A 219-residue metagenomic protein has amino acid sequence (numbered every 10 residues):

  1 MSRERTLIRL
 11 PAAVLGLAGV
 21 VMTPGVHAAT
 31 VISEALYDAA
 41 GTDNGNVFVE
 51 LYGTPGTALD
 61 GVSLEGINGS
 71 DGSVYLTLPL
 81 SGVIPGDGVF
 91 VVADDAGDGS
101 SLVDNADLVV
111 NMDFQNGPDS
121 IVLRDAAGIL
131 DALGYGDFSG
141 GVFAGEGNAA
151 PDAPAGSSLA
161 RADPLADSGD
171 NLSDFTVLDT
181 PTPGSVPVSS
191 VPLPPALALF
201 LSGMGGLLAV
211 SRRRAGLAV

Functional and structural regions predicted by a protein language model:
S2-A12: Bacterial N-terminal signal peptides that target proteins for export
P11-L17, S202-G203: Sec-dependent N-terminal signal peptides
G16, V26-H27: Cleavable N-terminal signal peptides
H27-A155, A162, G169-N171: Activation on beta-sandwich/Ig-like modules and their edge loops
S168-S190: A recurrent domain-boundary module in secreted/ectodomain proteins
P192-V210: A short, hydrophobic C-terminal helix/tail in secreted or cell-surface proteins
L208-V219: C-terminal membrane-anchoring or membrane-association module
